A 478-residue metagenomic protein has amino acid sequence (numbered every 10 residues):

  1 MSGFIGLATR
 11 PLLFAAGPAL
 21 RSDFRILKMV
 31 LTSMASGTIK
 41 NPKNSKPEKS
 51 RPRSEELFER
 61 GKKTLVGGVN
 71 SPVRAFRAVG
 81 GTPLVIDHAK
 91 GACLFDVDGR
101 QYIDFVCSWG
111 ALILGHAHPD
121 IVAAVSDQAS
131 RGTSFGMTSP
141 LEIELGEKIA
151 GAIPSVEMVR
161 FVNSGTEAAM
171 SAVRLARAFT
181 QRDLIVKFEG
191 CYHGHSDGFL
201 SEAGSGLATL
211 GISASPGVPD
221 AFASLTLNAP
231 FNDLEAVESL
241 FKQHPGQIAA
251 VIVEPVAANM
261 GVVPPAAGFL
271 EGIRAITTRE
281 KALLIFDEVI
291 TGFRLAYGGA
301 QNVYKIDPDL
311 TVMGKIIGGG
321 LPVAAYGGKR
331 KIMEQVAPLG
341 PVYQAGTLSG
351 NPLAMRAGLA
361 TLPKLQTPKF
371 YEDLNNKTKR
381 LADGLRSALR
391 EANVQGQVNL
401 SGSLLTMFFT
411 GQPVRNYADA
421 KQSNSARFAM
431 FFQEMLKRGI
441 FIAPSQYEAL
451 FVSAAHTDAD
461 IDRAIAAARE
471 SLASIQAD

Functional and structural regions predicted by a protein language model:
M1-A16, L20-L27, N41-N44: Short, basic, low-complexity termini and linkers enriched in Ser/Thr/Gly/Pro that act as targeting/leader peptides
S33: Disulfide-stabilized, aromatic/cysteine-rich ligand-recognition loop
S36-D478: Conserved N-terminal phosphate-binding loop of PLP-dependent enzymes in the Aspartate aminotransferase
